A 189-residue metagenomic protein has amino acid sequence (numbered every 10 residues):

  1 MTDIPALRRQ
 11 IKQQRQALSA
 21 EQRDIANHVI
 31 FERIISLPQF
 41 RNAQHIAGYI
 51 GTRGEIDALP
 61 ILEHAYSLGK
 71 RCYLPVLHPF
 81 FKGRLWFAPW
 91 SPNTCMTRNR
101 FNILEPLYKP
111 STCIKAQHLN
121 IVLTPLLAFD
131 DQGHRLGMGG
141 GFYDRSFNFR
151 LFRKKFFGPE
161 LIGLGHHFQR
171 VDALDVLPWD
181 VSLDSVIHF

Functional and structural regions predicted by a protein language model:
M1-H118: N-terminal active-site beta-alpha-beta segment that forms phosphate/nucleotide-binding and substrate-recognition loops
T2, Q13, S67, L107 (+3 more regions): Surface-exposed, charge/polar-rich loops and edge strands
R33, R135-L136: Short linear sequence motifs
E55, D130-D131: Short glycine-rich, flexible loops that bind phosphorylated cofactors or substrates
W86, C95, T124-D130: Anionic-ligand binding patches
G139: Short polar/charged helix/loop
